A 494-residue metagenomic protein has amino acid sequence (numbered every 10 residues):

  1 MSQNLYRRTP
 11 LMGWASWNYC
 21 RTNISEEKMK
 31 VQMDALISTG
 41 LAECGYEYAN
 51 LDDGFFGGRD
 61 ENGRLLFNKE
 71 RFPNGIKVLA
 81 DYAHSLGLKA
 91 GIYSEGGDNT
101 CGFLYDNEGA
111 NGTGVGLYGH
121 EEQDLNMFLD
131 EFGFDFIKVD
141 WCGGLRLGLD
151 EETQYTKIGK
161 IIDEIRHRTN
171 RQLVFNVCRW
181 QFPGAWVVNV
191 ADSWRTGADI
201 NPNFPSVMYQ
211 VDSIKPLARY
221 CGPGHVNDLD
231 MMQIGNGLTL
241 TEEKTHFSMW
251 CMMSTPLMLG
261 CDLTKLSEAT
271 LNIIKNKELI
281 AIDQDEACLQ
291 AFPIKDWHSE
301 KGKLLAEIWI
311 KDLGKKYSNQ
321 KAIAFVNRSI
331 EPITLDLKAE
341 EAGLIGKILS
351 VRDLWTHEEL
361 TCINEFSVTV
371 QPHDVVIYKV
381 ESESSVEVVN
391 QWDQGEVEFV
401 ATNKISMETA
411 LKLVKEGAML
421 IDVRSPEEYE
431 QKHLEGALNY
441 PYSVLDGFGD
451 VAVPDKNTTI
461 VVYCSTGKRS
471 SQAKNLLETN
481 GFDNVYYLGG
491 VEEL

Functional and structural regions predicted by a protein language model:
M1-E26, K30: N-terminal module-boundary/linker segments of secreted carbohydrate-active enzymes
P10-S16, G45-L51, K89-S94, D135-D140 (+8 more regions): Structural recognition of the beta-strand scaffold that forms the well-ordered cores of secreted hydrolase catalytic
Q32-G148, E152: Aromatic-lined carbohydrate-binding/catalytic grooves of carbohydrate-active enzymes
H120-Q123, E164, R168, Q172-D262 (+1 more regions): Glycan-recognition surfaces
W250-M253, M258-G260, E300-L344: Carbohydrate-binding surface patches
I363-W392: C-terminal beta-strand-rich structural cap/linker in extracellular carbohydrate-active enzymes
V386-Q431: Flexible, polar/low-complexity N-terminal or interdomain linker segments that lie immediately upstream of folded
Y440, G449-L494: Catalytic cysteine-centered active loop of the rhodanese-like fold, especially the PTP/DSP P-loop
